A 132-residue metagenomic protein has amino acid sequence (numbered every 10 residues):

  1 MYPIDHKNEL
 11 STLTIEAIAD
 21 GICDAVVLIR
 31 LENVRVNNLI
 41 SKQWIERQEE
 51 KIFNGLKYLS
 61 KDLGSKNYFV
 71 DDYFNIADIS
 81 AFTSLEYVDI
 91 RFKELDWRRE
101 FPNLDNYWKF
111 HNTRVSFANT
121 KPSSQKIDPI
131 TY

Functional and structural regions predicted by a protein language model:
M1, S84-T120: Short His-centered aromatic/hydrophobic patch
M1-Q43: GST-like domain detector, emphasizing the conserved glutathione-binding G-site in the N-terminal thioredoxin-like
P3-L10, K66-A77: All-alpha amphipathic helical-bundle segments outside canonical DNA-binding/catalytic cores that form hydrophobic
A25, L85, T120, S124-Y132: Non-globular targeting/processing and membrane-anchoring segments
S41-Q48, E100: Residue-level preference for long, well-ordered alpha-helices that form the structural scaffold of enzyme catalytic
I45-L63: Amphipathic alpha-helical packing segments from all-alpha helical-bundle domains
K61-D72, V115-K121: Surface-exposed helix-capping loop/turn segments at secondary-structure junctions
F69-K93: GST superfamily/GST-like fold recognition
